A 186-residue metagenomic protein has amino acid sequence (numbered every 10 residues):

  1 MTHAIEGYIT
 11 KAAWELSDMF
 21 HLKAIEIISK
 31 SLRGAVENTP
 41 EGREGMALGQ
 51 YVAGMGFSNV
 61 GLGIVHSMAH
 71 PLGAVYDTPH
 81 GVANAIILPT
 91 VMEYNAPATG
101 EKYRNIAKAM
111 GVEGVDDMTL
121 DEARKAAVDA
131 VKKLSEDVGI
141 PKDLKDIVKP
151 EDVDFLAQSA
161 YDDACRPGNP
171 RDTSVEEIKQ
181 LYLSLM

Functional and structural regions predicted by a protein language model:
M1-V60: Carboxylate- and glycine-rich phosphate/diphosphate-binding segment that chelates Mg2+/Mn2+
T2-A13, K102-A109, V138: A glycine/threonine-rich phosphate-anchoring loop and its flanking beta-alpha core in nucleotide/phosphate-binding
E15-E26, L62, V82, P97-G100 (+2 more regions): Alpha-helix N-cap/helix-start motif at coil-to-helix transitions, marked by capping-box chemistry
R33-G45, R104-G111, V115-E122: C-terminal helix-coil-helix/basic helical segment that borders enzyme active sites and/or dimer interfaces and provides
Y51-N84, D163-P167: Glycine-rich phosphate/pyrophosphate-binding beta-alpha loops
P71-M110, M186: Catalytic phosphate/nucleotide-handling subdomain of diverse soluble enzymes
E113-M186: C-terminal charged capping/lid subdomain of soluble metabolic enzymes
